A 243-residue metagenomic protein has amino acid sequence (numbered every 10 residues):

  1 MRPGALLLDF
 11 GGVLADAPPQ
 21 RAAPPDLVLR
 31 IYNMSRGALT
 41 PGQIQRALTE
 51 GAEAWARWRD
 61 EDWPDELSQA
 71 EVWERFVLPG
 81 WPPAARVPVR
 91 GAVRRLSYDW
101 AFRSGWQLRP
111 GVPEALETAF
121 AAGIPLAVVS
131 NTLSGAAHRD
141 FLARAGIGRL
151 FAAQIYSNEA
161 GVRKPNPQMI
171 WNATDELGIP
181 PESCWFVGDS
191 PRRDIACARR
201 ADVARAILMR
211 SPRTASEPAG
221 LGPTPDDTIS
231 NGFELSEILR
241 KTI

Functional and structural regions predicted by a protein language model:
M1-L8, D16-P18, L39-G42, P113 (+4 more regions): Asp-based, Mg2+/Mn2+-dependent phosphohydrolase catalytic module
R2-E114, A121-A122, G135: N-terminal helical cap/lid subdomain that shapes the substrate entry/recognition surface in HAD-like hydrolases
